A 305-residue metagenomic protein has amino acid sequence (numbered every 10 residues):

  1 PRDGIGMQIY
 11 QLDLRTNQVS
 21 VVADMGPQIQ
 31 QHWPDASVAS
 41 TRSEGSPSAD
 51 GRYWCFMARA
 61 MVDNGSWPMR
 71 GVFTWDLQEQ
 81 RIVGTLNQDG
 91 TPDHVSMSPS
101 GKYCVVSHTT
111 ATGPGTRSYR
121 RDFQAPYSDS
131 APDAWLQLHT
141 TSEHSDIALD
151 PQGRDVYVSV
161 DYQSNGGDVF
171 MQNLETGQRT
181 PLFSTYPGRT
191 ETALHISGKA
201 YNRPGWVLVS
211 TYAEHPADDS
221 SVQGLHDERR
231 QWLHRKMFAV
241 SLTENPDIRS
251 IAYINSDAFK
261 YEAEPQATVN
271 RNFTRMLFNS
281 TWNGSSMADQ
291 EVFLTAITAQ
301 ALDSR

Functional and structural regions predicted by a protein language model:
P1, W33-W54, V95-S107, P126 (+3 more regions): Blade-terminus and WD-like Trp-Asp/Gly-His loop motifs, strongest in beta-propeller folds
P1-N64, M69, I82-P92: Asp-box/WD-like beta-propeller blade repeats and closely related beta-sheet repeat scaffolds
P1-Q8, F56-M69, T109-R117, S159-Q163 (+2 more regions): Short, conserved, GDST-rich strand-edge loop motifs in beta-rich repeat architectures
R15-V38, W75-D93, D122-E143, E175-L194 (+2 more regions): Multi-bladed beta-propeller domains
T41-S43, T91-D93, E143, L233 (+2 more regions): Beta-rich catalytic cores
F56, A60-R189: Acidic, serine/threonine- and glycine-rich low-complexity intrinsically disordered segments that serve as flexible
V156-F170, R179-S256: Loop/turn-rich, solvent-exposed surfaces of beta-rich toroidal or solenoidal domains
Y261-R305: Blade-level signature of beta-propeller repeat domains, shared across WD40, Kelch, NHL, RCC1 and BNR/Asp-box propellers
